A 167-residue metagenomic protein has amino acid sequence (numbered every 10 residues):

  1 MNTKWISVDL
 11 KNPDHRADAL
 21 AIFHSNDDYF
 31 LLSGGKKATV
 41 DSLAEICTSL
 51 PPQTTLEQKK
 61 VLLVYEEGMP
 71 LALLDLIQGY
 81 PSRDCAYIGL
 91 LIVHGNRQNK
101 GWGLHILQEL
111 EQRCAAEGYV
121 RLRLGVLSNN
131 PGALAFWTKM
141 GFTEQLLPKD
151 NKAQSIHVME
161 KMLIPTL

Functional and structural regions predicted by a protein language model:
T3-N96, L107-E109, R113, L146-D150 (+1 more regions): Acetyl-CoA-dependent GNAT
L76-G79, V126, A135: Residue-level preference for alpha-helix termini and adjacent loops
L90, H94-Q108, E117, S128-A135 (+1 more regions): Conserved glycine-rich acetyl-CoA-binding loop
C114-G125: Conserved GNAT acetyl-CoA-binding A-motif
R123-L127, T138-M159: Conserved catalytic-core motifs of GNAT/GCN5-like acyltransferases
